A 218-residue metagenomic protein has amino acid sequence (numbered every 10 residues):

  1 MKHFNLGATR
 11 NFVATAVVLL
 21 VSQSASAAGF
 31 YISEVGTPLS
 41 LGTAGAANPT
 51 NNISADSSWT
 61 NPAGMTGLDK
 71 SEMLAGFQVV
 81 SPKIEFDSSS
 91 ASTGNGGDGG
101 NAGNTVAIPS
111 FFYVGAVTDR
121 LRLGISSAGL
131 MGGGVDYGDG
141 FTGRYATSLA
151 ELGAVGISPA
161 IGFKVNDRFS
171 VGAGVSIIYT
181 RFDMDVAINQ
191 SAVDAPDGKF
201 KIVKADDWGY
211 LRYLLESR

Functional and structural regions predicted by a protein language model:
K2-S26: Gram-negative bacterial Sec-dependent N-terminal signal peptides
S24-L123, S127-A128, I161: N-terminal, post-signal peptide beta-strand-biased segments of exported outer-membrane/organellar beta-barrel and other
D56, N104-A107, G153-I157, G209-Y213: Residues that define the transmembrane beta-barrel architecture of outer-membrane proteins
E85-S92, V135-G143, I178, D183-G198: Outer-membrane beta-barrel translocator domains and adjoining extracellular loop/strand segments of Gram-negative
G94-G99, T142-S148, P196-A205: Extracellular loop and loop/strand-boundary signature of outer-membrane beta-barrel proteins
F111, P159, L215-S217: Membrane-embedded beta-strands of outer-membrane beta-barrel proteins, especially the hydrophobic/small aromatic
G138-S158: Asp-box/WD-like beta-propeller blade repeats and closely related beta-sheet repeat scaffolds
